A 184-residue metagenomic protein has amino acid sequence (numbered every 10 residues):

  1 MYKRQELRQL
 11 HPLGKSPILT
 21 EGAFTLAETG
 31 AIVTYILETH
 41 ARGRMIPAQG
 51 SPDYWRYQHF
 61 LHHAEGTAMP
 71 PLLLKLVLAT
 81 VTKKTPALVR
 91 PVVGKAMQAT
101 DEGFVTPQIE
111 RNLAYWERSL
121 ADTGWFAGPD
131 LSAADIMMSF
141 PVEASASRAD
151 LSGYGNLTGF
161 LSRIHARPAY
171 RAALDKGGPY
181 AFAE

Functional and structural regions predicted by a protein language model:
K3-A96: GST-like domain detector, emphasizing the conserved glutathione-binding G-site in the N-terminal thioredoxin-like
Q9, A166, D175-K176: Phosphate-coordinating loops and pocket residues in cytosolic domains that bind phosphorylated ligands
A31, N156, A169: Residue-level recognition of oxygen-bearing side chains
G43-A48, P70-L72, W125-P129, Y154 (+2 more regions): Short, hydrophobic secondary-structure boundary micro-motifs
R56-H59, G159, A172: Short, solvent-exposed alpha-helical surface patches in well-structured domains
A64-A166: GST-like fold's C-terminal all-alpha helical module
A96, G177-E184: Acidic/histidine-enriched, glycine/proline-rich intrinsically disordered or flexible terminal extensions
